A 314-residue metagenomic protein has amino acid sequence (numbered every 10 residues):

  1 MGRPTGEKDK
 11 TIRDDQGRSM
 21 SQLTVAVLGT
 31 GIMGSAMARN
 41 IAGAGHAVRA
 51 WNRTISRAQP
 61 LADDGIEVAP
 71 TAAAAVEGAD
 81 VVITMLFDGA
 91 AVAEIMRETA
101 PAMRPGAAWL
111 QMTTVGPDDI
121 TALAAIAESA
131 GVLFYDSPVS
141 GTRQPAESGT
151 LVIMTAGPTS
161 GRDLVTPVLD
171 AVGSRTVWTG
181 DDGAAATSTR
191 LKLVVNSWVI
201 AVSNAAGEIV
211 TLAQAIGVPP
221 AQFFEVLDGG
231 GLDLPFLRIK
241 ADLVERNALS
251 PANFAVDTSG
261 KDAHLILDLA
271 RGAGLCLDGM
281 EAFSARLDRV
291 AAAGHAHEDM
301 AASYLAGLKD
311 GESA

Functional and structural regions predicted by a protein language model:
K10-M85, A107, R143, T176-V177: NAD(P)+-binding Rossmann beta1-loop-alpha1 motif at the extreme N-terminus of oxidoreductases
V48, V68, L133-Y135, T176 (+2 more regions): Hydrophobic beta-strand scaffold residues
A72-L133: Rossmann-fold NAD(P) dinucleotide-binding segment
T114-S197: Rossmann-fold dinucleotide-binding core
A184-D310: Helical "substrate-binding/catalytic lid" subdomain of Rossmann-like NAD(P)-dependent dehydrogenases/reductases
